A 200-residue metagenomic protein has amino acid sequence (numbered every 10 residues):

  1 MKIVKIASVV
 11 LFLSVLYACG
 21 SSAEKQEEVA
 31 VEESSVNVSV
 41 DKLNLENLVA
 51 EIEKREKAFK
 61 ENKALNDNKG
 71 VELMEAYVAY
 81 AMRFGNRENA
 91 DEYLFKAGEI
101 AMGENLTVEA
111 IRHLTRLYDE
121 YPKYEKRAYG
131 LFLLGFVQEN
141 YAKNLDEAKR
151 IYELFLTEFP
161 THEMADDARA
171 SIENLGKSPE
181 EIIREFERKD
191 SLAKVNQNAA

Functional and structural regions predicted by a protein language model:
V15-A18: C-terminal motif of bacterial Sec signal peptides marking the signal peptidase cleavage site
D67, E104, Y141-A142, P179: Structural motif corresponding to the intra-repeat A-B loop/turn of tetratricopeptide repeats
Y80-A90, E104, D119-R127, A142 (+1 more regions): Short solvent-exposed coil/turn linkers within tandem alpha-helical repeat scaffolds
K143-E180, D190-A193: TPR/TPR-like (Sel1-like) alpha-helical repeat modules
